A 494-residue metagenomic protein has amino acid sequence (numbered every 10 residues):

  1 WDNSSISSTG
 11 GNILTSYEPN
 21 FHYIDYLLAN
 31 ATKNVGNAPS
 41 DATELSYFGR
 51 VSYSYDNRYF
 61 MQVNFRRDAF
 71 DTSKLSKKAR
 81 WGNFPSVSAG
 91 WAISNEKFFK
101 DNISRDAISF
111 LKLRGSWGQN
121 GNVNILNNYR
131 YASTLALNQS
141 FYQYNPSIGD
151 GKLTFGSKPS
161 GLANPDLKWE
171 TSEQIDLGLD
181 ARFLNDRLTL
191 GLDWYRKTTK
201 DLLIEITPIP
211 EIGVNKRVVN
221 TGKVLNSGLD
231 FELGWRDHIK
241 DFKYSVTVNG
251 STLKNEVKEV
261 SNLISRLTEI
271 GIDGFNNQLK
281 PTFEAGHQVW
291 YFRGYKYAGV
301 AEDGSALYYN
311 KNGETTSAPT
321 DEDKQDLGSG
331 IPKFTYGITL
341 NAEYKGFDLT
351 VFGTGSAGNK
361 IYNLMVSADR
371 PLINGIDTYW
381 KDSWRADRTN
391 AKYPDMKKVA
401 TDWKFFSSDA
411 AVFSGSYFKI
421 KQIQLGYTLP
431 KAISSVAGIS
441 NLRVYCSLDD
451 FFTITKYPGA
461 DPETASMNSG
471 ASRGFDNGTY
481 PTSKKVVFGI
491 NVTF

Functional and structural regions predicted by a protein language model:
W1-T282, K345, S407, A411-F494: Extracellular/periplasmic, surface-exposed regions of secreted and cell-surface proteins
M61-A69, N310-I331: Catalytic-site beta-strand/loop segments enriched in glycine and acidic/polar residues
T221-L225, R266-F292, L327-G337, D369-N374 (+2 more regions): C-terminal extracellular loops and terminal segments of Gram-negative outer membrane beta-barrel proteins
D237, T315-A318, K404: A fold-level detector for beta-propeller and closely related beta-sheet-rich head/sensor domains
L327-N363: Glycine-rich, aromatic-lined ligand/substrate-binding cores of catalytic and carbohydrate-binding domains
L349-F418: C-terminal beta-barrel architecture of Gram-negative outer-membrane proteins
